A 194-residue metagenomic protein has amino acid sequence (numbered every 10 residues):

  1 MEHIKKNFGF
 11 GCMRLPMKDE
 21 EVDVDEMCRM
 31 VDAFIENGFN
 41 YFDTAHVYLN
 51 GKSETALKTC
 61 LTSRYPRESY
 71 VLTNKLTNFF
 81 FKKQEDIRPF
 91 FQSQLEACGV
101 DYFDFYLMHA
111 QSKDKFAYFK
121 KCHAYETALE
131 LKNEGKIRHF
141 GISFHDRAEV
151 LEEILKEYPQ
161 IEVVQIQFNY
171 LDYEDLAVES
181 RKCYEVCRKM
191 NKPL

Functional and structural regions predicted by a protein language model:
M1-Y70, D101, T127, N133: N-terminal binding-site loop/beta-alpha segment at the start of enzyme catalytic domains that lines or forms
K5-G9, N40-Y41, S69-K75, Y102-L107 (+3 more regions): Structural preference for beta-strand elements that scaffold enzyme active sites
M13-D25, K75-E85, A117: Active-site mouth loops of central-metabolism enzymes
R14, H46-Y48, L76-F80, L107-S112 (+2 more regions): Active-site-proximal loop/turn and secondary-structure-junction residues that shape catalytic pockets, frequently
E20-F34, K83-G99, D146-K156: Short, acidic/polar
R64-E85, C98, H109-A110: Structural motif corresponding to the early beta-alpha repeats
L95-K115: Active-site groove signature of glycoside hydrolases
Q111-L194: Beta/alpha (TIM)-barrel catalytic core signal, keyed to glycine-rich beta->alpha loops juxtaposed to Asp/Glu that bind
